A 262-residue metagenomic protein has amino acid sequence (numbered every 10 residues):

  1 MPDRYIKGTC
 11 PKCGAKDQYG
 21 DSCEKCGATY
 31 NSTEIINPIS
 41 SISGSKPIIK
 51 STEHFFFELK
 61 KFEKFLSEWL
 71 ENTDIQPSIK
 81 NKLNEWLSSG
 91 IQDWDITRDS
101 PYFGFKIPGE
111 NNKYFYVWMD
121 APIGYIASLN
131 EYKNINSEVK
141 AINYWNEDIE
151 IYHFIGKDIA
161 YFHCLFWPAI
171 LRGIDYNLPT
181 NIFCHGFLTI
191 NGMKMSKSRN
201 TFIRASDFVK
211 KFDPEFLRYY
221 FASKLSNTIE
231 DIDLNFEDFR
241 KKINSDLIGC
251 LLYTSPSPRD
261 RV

Functional and structural regions predicted by a protein language model:
D3-R4, T9-C13, S22, I36-S255: Structured secondary-structure scaffolds
D17, Y30, P47: Cys/His-rich microdomains that often coordinate metals
G27: Acyl-donor-binding surface of acyltransferase catalytic domains
N31, F103-G104, V262: Short amphipathic alpha-helical segments with coiled-coil-like heptad repeat character
P256-V262: A short, hydrophobic C-terminal helix/tail in secreted or cell-surface proteins
